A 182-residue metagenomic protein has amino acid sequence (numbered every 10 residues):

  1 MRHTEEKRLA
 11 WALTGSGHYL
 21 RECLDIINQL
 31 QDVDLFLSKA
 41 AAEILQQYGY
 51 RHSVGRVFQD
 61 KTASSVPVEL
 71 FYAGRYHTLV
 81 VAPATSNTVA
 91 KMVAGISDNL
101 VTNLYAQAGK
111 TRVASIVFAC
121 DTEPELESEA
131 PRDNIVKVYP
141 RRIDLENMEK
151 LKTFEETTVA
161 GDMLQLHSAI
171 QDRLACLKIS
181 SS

Functional and structural regions predicted by a protein language model:
M1-S182: A cross-family phosphate/adenosyl-ligand binding-site feature
